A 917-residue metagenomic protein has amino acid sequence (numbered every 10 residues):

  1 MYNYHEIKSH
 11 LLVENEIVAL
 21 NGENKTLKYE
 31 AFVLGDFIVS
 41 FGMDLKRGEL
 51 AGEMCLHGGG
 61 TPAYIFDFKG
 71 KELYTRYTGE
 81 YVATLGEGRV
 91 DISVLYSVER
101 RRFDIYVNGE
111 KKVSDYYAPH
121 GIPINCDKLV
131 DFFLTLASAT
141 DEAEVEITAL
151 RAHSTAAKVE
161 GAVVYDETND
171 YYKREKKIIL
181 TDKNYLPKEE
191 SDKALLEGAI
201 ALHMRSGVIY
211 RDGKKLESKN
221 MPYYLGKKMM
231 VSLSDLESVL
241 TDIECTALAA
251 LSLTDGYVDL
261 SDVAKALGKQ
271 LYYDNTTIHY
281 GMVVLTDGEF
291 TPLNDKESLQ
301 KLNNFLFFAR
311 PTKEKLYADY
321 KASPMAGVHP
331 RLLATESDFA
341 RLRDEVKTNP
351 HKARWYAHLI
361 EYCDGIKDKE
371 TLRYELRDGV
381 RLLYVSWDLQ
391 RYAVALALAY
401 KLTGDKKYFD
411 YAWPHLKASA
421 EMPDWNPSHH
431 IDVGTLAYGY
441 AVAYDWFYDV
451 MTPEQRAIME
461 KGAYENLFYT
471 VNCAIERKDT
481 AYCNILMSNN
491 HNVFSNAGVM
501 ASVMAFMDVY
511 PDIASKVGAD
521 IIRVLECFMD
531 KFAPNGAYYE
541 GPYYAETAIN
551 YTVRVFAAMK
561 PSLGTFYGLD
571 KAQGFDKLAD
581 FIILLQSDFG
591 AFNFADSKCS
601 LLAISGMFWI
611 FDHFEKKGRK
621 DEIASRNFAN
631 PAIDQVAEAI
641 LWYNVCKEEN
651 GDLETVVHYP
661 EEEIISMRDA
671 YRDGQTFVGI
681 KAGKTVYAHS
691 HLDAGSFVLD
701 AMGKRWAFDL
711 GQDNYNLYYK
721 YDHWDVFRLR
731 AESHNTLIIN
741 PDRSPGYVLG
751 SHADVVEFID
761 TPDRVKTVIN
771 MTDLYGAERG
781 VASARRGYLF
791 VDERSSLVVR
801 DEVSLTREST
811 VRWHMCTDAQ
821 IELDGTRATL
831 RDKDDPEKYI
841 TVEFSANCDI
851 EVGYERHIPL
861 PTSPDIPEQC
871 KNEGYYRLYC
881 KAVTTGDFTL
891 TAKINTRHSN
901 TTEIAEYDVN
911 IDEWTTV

Functional and structural regions predicted by a protein language model:
E16, V163-A318: Primary recognition of N-terminal secretory signal peptides and signal-anchoring hydrophobic helices
N21-Y74: Secretory/extracellular carbohydrate-interaction modules and structurally similar beta-sandwich "look-alikes"
F41, G88-V98, F103-I105: Short tryptophan-centered beta-strand motifs in secreted/extracellular beta-sheet-rich domains of glycan-recognition
L73-D91: Short, aromatic/His-centered strand-loop micro-motif at the edge of beta-sheets
E110-V130: Short, solvent-exposed beta-strand-to-loop segments that form ligand-recognition rims of beta-rich domains
R331-F339, V346, K352-Q586, K598: Aromatic-lined, polymer-binding surfaces characteristic of secreted/periplasmic polysaccharide-degrading enzymes
T480-C483, F506, Y543-W706, I759-T761 (+3 more regions): Carbohydrate-active enzyme catalytic cores, enriched for enzymes that act on polyanionic acidic polysaccharides
Y719-V917: CBM-like, beta-strand-rich accessory domains located in the C-terminal region of large, secreted polysaccharide-active
